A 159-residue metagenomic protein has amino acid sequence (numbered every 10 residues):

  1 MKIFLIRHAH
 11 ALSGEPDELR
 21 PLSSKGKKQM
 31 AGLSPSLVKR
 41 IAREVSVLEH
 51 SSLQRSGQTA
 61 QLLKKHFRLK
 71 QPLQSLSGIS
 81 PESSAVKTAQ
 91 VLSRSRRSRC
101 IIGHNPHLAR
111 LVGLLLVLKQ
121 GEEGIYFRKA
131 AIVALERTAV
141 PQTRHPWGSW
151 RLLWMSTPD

Functional and structural regions predicted by a protein language model:
K2-S83, L108-A109, Q120, F127-A130: Active-site-proximal alpha-helix that buttresses catalytic centers in soluble enzyme cores
I3, S98-I102, I132: Residue-level preference for the first positions of well-ordered beta-strands
R40-R43, S93-R97: Glycine-rich phosphate-binding loop signature in dinucleotide/nucleotide-binding domains
S80-L92: Short alpha-helix plus adjacent loop in nuclease-associated cores
R97-L115: A glycine-rich beta-strand to alpha-helix segment that forms a phosphate/ribose-binding loop at ligand/cofactor sites
K119-L153: Domain-level recognition of soluble alpha/beta enzyme cores, biased toward histidine phosphatases/phosphomutases
M155-D159: Aromatic/acidic, Gly/Pro-rich catalytic loop(s) in extracytoplasmic/lumenal soluble domains of multi-pass membrane
